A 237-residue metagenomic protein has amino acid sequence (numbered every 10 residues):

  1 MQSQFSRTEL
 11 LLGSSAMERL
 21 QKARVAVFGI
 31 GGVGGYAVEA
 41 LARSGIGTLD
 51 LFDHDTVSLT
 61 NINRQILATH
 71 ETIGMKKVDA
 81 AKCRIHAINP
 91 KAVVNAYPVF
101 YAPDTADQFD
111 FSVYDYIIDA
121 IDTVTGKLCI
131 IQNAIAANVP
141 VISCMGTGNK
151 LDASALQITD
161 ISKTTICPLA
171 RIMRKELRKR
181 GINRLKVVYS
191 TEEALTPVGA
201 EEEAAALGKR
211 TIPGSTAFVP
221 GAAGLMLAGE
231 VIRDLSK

Functional and structural regions predicted by a protein language model:
M1-A26: N-terminal charged helix/coil linker that caps or initiates catalytic domains
Q2, F109-Y114, I121-G126, A136 (+4 more regions): Glycine-rich phosphate/adenylate-binding loop
V27-G29, F52: Conserved N-terminal Rossmann-fold NAD(P)-binding element of oxidoreductases
V33-G34: Hydrophobic/small residue at the entry helix of a nucleotide-binding pocket
A42-T48, A136: Conserved S-adenosyl-L-methionine
L51-N89: Glycine-rich phosphate-binding loop and adjoining beta1-alpha1-beta2 segment of Rossmann-like nucleotide-binding folds
P98-A106: Conserved SAM/SAH-binding loop
